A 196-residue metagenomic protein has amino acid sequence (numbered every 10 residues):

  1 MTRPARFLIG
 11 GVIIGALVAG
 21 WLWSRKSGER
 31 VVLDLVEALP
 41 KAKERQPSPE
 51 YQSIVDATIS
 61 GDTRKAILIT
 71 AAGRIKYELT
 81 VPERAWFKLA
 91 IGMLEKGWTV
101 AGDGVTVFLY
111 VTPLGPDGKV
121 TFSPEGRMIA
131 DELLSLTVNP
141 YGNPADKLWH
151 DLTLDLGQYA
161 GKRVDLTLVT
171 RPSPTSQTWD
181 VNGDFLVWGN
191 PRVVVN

Functional and structural regions predicted by a protein language model:
M1-V12: N-terminal Sec-pathway targeting helices
R6, A19-N196: Gly-Asp-aromatic-enriched flexible segments
I14-V18: Single-pass alpha-helical membrane anchors
